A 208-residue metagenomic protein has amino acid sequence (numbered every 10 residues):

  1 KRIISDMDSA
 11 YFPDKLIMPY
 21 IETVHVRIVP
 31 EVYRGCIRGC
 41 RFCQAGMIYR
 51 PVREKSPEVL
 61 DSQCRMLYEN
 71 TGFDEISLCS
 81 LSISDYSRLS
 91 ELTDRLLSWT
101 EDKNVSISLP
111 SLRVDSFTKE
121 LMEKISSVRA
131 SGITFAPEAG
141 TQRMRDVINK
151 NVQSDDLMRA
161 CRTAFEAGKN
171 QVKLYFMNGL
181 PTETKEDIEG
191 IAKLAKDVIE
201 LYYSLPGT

Functional and structural regions predicted by a protein language model:
K1-A45, P51-V52: Acidic, low-complexity intrinsically disordered segments
C36, C40, L60, L109 (+1 more regions): Conserved, mostly hydrophobic/aromatic
A45-I48, R143-R145: Bateman (tandem CBS) regulatory domains
M47-R53, I83, P181: Acidic/glycine-enriched edge-of-secondary-structure segments
V52-C64: Catalytic or ion-translocation cores adjacent to nucleophile or general acid/base/metal-coordination motifs in diverse
R65-T208: Conserved SAM/AdoMet-binding glycine-rich loop
